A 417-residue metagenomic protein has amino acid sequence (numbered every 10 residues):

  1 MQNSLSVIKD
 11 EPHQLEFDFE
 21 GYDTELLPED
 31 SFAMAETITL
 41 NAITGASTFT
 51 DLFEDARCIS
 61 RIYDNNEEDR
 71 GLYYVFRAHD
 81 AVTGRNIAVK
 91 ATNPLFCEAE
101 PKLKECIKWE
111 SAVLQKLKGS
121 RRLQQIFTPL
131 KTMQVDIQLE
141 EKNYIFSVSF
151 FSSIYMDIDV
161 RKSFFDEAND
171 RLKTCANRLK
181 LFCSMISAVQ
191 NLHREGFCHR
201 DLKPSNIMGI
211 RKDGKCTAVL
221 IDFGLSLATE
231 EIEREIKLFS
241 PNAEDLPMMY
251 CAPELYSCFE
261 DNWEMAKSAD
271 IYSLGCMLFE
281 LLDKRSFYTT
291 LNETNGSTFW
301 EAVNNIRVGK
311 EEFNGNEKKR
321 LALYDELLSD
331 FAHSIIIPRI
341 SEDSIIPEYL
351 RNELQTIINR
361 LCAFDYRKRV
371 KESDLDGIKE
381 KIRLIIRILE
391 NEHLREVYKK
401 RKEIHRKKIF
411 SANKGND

Functional and structural regions predicted by a protein language model:
Q2-D64: Juxta-kinase regulatory segment immediately upstream of eukaryotic protein kinase catalytic domains
G71-Q115: ATP-binding glycine-rich loop module of kinase domains
F127-R171: Conserved structural core of kinase catalytic domains
L181-F182: Activation segment signature within eukaryotic-like protein kinase domains
H193-R211: Catalytic-loop of the protein kinase fold
I210-P247: Activation segment/activation loop of eukaryotic-type protein kinase catalytic domains
K267, F279-E342: Conserved C-lobe activation region of Hanks-type protein kinase-like domains
